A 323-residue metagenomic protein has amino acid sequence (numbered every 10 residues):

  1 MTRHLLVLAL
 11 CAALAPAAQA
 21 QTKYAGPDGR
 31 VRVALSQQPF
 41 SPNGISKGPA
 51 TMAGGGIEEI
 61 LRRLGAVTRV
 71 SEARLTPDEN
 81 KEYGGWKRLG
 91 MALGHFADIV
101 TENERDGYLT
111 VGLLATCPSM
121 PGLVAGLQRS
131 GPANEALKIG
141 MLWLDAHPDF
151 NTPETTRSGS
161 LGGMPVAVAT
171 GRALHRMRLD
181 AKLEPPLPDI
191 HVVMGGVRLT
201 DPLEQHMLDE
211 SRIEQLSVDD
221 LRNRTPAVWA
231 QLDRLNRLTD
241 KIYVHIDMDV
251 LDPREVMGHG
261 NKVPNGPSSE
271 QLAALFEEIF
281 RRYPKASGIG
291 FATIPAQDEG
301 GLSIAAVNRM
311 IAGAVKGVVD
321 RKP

Functional and structural regions predicted by a protein language model:
M1-L6: Bacterial N-terminal signal peptides that target proteins for export
V7-A15: Bacterial N-terminal signal peptides
P16-A20: Sec/Tat signal peptide C-region and signal peptidase I cleavage site
Q21-G112, S119-L123, S130-A136, E214-P323: Catalytic cores of soluble, metal-dependent hydrolases
R105-K182, R281-S287: Active-site histidine-anchored catalytic micro-motif
W143-A146, T170, M194-L199, S217-D219 (+1 more regions): Short, structured patches in soluble enzyme cores that scaffold and shape functional sites
E184-G195: Alpha-helix-centered segments that form part of catalytic cores
T200-D209: Short, glycine/polar-rich helix-capping loops at beta-to-alpha or helix-loop-helix junctions that flank or form
